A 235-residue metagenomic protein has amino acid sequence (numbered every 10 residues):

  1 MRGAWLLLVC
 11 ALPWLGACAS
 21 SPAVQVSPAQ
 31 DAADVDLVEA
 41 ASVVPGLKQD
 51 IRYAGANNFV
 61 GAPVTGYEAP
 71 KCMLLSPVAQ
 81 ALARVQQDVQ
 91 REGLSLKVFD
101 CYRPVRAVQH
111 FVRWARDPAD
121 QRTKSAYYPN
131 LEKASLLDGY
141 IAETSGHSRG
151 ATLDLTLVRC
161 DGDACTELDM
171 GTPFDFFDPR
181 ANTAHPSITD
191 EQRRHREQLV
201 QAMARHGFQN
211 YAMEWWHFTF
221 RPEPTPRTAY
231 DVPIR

Functional and structural regions predicted by a protein language model:
A4-L7, P22-V24: Residue-level marker of intrinsically disordered, low-complexity segments enriched for small/polar residues
W5-G16: Bacterial N-terminal signal peptides
C18-C101, V108-A212, P222-R235: Extracytoplasmic cell-surface/polysaccharide-interacting catalytic and binding patches
F218: Conserved metal-phosphate-binding beta-hairpin within the catalytic cores of diverse ATP-dependent phosphoryl-transfer
